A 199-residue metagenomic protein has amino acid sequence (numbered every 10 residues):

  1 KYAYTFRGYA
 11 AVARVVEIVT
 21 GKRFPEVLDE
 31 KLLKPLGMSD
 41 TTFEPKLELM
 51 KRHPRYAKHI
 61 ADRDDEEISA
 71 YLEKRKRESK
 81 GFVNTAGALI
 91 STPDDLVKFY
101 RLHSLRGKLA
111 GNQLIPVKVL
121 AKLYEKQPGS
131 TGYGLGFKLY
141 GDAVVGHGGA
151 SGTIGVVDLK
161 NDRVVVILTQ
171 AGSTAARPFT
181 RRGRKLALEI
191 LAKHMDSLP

Functional and structural regions predicted by a protein language model:
K1-A143, H147-G148, I154: Short, surface-exposed loop or secondary-structure junction motifs that flank catalytic or metal-binding residues
L105, T174-P199: Short, gly/Ser/Thr-rich active-site loops of penicillin-recognizing serine hydrolases
Y140-G141, L159-N161: Short acidic-glycine loop/turn motifs at beta-strand connectors
I154-V156, D162-A175: Short, well-ordered beta-strand elements
